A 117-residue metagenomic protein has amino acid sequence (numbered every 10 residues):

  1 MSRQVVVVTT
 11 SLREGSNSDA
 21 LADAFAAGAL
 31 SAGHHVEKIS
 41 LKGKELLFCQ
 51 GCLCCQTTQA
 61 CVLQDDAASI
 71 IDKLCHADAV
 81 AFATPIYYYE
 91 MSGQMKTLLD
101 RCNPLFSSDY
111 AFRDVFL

Functional and structural regions predicted by a protein language model:
S2-A32: N-terminal beta1-alpha1 ligand-phosphate binding loop
A20-D23, C52-C54, Q94-L98: Short, glycine/charged-enriched secondary-structure capping and boundary segments
L30-H34, P104-S107: Generic secondary-structure signature for well-ordered alpha-helical cores
A32, T58, H76-A77: Structured helix-beta-strand junction loops
K38-C61: N-terminal beta-loop-helix "entrance" segment that forms/cooperates in small-molecule cofactor or anionic ligand
V62-L117: Helix-loop-strand module that forms the ligand-binding subsite of alpha/beta enzymes
